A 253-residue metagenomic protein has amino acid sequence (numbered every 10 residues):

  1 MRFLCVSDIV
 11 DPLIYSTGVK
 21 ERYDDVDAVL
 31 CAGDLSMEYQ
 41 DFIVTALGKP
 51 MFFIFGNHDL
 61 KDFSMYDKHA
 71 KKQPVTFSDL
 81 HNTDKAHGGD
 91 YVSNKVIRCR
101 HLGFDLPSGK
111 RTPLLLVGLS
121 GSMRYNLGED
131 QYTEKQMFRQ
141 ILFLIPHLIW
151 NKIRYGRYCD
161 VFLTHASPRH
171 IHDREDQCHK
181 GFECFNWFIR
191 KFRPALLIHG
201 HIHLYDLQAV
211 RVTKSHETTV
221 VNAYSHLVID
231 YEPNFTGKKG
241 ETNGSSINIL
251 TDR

Functional and structural regions predicted by a protein language model:
M1-Y15, E21-D24, A32-G33: N-terminal nucleotide/polyanion-binding subdomain common to many enzyme families
C5-I14, D59-L60, D67-K180: Conserved catalytic scaffold of divalent metal-dependent phosphoesterases
C5-S7, A28-D34, F52-N57, V92 (+4 more regions): Active-site neighborhood of phospho(di)ester-bond hydrolases with catalytic His/Asp-centered motifs
V6, T17, D79, V96-R98 (+3 more regions): Binuclear metal-dependent phosphoesterase catalytic core
V10-I14, S36-D41, H58-S64, R98-R100 (+4 more regions): Active-site environment of divalent metal-dependent phosphoester hydrolases
S16-V19, L35-K49, K61-D84, D173-E175 (+1 more regions): Metal-dependent catalytic neighborhoods of phosphoester/phosphodiester hydrolases
Y23-D24, V44-G48, Y155, F188-R193 (+1 more regions): Short, conserved loop/helix-junction motifs that constitute active-site signature segments in enzyme catalytic cores
T45-N57, F182-F185: A short, gly/pro- and small-residue-rich
